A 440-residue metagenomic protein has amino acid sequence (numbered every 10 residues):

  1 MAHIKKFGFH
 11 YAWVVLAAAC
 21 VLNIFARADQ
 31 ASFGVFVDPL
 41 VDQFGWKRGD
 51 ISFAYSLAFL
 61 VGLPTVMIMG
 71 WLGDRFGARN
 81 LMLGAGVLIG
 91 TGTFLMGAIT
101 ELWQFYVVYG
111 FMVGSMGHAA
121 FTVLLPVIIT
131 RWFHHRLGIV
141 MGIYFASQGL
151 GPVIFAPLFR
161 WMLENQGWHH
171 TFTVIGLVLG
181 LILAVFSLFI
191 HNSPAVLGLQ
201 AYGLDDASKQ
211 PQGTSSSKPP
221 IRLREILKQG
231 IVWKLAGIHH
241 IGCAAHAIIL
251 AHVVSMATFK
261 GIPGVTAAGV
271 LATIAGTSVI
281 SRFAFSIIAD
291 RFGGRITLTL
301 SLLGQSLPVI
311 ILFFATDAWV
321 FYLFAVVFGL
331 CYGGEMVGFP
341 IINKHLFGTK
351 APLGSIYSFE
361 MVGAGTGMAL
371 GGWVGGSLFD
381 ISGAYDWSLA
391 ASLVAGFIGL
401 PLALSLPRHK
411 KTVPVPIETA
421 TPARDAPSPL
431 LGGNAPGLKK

Functional and structural regions predicted by a protein language model:
F33-D38, R224-I287, G371: Extracytoplasmic gate region of multi-pass secondary transporters
P64-W103, A289, R295: Conserved MFS/SLC helix-loop-helix module at the cytosolic interface between two early adjacent transmembrane helices
G92, Q104-A120, V320-G334: Hydrophobic core of transmembrane alpha-helices in multi-pass small-molecule transporters, especially MFS/SLC-type
Y109-A146, G348: Cytoplasmic helix-loop-helix junction between adjacent transmembrane helices in 12-TM secondary transporters
H135, Y144-L197: Helix-loop-helix hairpin linking two adjacent transmembrane segments in secondary transporters
I143, P152, F347-A384: A late C-terminal transmembrane helix in Major Facilitator Superfamily
F172-F189, W387-S405: Symmetry-related core transmembrane helices of the 12-TM Major Facilitator Superfamily/SLC fold
A245-H246, T266, A272-I342: C-terminal transmembrane helical hairpin of 12-TM major facilitator-type secondary transporters
